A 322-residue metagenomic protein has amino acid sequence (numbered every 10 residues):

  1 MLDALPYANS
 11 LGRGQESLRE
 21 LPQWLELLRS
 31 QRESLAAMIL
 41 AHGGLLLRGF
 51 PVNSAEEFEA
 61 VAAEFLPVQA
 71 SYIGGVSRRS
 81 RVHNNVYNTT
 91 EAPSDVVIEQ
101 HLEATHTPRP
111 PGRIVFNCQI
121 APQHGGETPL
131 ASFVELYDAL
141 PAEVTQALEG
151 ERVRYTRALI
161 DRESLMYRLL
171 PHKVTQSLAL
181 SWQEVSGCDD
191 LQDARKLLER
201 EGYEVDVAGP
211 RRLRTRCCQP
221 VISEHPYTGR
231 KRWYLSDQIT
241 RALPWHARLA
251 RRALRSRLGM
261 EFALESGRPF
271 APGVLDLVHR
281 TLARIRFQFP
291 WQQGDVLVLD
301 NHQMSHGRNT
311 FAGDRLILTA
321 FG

Functional and structural regions predicted by a protein language model:
M1-L46, F50-Q293, S305-G322: Non-heme Fe(II) oxygenase catalytic core, chiefly the N-lobe of the double-stranded beta-helix
V298: A cross-kingdom feature strongest in bacterial/archaeal respiratory oxidoreductases
